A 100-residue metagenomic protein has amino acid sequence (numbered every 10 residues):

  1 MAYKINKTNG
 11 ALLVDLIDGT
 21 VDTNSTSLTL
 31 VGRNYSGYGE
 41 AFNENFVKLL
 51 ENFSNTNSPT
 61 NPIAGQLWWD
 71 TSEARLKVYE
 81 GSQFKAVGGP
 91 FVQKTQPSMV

Functional and structural regions predicted by a protein language model:
M1-S25, V31-A64, G81-V100: Glycine-rich, low-complexity segments
W69-T71: Localized edge beta-strand/strand-to-loop motifs within extracellular or lumenal beta-rich domains
E73-R75: Loop/turn residues immediately N-terminal
